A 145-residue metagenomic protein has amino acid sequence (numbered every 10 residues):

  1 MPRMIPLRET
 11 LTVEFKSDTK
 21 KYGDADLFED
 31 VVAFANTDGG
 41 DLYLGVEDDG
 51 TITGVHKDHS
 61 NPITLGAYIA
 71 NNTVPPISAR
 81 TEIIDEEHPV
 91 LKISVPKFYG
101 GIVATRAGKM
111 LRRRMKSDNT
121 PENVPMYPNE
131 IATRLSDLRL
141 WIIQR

Functional and structural regions predicted by a protein language model:
M1-R145: Conserved N-terminal catalytic/coupling substructures associated with nucleotide/phosphate chemistry
